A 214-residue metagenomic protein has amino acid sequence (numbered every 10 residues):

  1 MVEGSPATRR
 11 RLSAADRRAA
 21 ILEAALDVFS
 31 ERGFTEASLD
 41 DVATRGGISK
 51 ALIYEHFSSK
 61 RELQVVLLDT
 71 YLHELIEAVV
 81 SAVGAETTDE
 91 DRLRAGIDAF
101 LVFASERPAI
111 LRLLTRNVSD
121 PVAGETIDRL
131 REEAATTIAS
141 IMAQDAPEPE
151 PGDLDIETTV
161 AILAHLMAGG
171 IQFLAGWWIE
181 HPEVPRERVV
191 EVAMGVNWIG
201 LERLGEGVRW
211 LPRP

Functional and structural regions predicted by a protein language model:
M1-D16, P149-D155, G205-P214: N-terminal intrinsically disordered/low-complexity leader segments
M1-R32, E36-I48, R61-V65, T70 (+1 more regions): Basic, helix-initiating cap at the start of DNA-binding domains
R17, K60, L67, Y71 (+8 more regions): Hydrophobic/aromatic residues within well-ordered alpha-helical segments
E31-T35, E86, R107: Short coil/turn segments at alpha/beta junctions that flank glycine-rich nucleotide-binding fingerprints
G47-F57: Short hydrophobic/aromatic patch on the recognition helix
E62, A95, V102-A143, G152-T158 (+1 more regions): Short secondary-structure transition hinges
V66, V80-E106, I156, V190: Hydrophobic alpha-helical connector segments
I76, V122-E150, V160-G169, F173 (+2 more regions): Amphipathic alpha-helical packing segments from all-alpha helical-bundle domains
